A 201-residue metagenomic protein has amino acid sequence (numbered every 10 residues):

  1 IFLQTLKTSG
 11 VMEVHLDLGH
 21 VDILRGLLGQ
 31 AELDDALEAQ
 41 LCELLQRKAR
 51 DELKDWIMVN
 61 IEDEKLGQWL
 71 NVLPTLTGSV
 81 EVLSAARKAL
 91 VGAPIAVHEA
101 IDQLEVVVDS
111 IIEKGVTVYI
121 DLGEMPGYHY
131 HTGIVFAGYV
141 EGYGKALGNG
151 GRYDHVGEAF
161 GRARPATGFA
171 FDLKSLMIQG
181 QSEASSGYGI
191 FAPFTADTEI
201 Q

Functional and structural regions predicted by a protein language model:
I1-M12, W56-Q201: Positively charged, Gly/Ser-enriched RNA/tRNA-binding surfaces
V14-L18: Conserved alpha/beta enzyme-core scaffolds, especially Rossmann-like or related mixed alpha/beta domains that build
G19-G26: Short, conserved phosphate-binding/catalytic loop or strand-edge motifs used in phosphoryl-/nucleotidyl-transfer
H20, K48-A49, S79: Short, solvent-exposed helix-helix connector turns and helix-capping sites enriched in acidic/polar residues
I23, Q40-E43, D102, V106: Amphipathic alpha-helical interaction segments
G26-L27, Q179: Active-site-proximal flexible loops/turns
A31-D34, F136-A137: Short, surface-exposed, charged loop/turn segments at secondary-structure junctions
L33-I57, E62: Acidic, His- and aromatic-enriched active-site or binding-groove loops in soluble protein domains that engage sugars
